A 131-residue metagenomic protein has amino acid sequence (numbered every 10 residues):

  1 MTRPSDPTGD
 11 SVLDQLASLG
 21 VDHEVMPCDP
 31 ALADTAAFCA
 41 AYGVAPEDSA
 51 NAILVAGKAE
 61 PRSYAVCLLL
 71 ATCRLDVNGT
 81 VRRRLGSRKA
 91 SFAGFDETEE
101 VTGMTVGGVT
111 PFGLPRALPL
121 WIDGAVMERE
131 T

Functional and structural regions predicted by a protein language model:
M1-T131: Extended, low-hydrophobicity, polar/charged segments
